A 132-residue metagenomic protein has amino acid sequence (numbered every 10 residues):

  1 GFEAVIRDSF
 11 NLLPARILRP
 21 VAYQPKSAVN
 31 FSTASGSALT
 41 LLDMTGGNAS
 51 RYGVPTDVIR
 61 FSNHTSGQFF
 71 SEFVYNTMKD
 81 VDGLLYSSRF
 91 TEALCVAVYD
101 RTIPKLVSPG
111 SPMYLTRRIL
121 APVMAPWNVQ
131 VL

Functional and structural regions predicted by a protein language model:
G1-A4: Near-N-terminal "mature-domain entry" segment
I6-L132: Active-site and NAD+-binding cores of ADP-ribose-processing enzymes
